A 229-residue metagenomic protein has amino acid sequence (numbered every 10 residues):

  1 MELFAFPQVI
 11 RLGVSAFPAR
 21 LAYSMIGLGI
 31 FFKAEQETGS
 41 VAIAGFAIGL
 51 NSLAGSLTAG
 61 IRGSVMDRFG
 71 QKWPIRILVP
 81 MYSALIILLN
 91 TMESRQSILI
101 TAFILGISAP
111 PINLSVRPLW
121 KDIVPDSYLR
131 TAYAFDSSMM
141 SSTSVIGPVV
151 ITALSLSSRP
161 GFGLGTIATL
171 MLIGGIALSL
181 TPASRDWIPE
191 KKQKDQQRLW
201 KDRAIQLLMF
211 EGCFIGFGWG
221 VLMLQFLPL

Functional and structural regions predicted by a protein language model:
M1-A54, R203-L229: Helix-loop boundary and gating motifs at the non-cytosolic
F17, Q96-P111, C213: Hydrophobic core of transmembrane alpha-helices in multi-pass small-molecule transporters, especially MFS/SLC-type
G27-L28, M140-T152: Glycine/proline-centered helix-kink
K72-I75: Primarily marks hydrophobic transmembrane alpha-helices of the MFS/SLC 12-helix fold
P80-S94: C-terminal ends and interior cores of transmembrane alpha-helices in multi-pass membrane transporters/permeases
F103-S142: Cytoplasmic helix-loop-helix junction between adjacent transmembrane helices in 12-TM secondary transporters
I112, T169-P189: C-terminal membrane-cytosol helix-exit motif in multi-pass small-molecule transporters
I146-G165: Transmembrane alpha-helix termini and helix-breaking/packing motifs in multi-pass membrane transporters
